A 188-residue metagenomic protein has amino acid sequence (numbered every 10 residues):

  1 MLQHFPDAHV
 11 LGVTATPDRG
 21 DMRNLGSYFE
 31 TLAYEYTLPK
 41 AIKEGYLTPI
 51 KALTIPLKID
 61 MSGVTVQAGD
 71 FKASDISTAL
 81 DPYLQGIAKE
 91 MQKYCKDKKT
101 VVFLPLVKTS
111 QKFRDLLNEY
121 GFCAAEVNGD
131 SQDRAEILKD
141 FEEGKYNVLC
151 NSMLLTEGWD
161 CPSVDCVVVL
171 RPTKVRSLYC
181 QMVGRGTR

Functional and structural regions predicted by a protein language model:
M1-L53: Post-DEXD/H (motif II) to motif III coupling segment of the RecA-like Helicase ATP-binding lobe
P6-H9, T31, L47-I50, Y120-C123 (+2 more regions): Short glycine-/polar-rich loops that comprise or flank the Walker A/P-loop and associated switch/sensor motifs
D7, K96-D97, K145-Y146: Short, high-confidence coil segments that cap the C-terminus of an alpha-helix and link into the following beta-strand
V13-P17, L106, S152-L154, L170: A short beta-strand-to-loop transition that corresponds to the Sensor-1 phosphate-sensing loop of AAA+ P-loop ATPases
L32-L104: Conserved interdomain linker/interface between the two RecA-like ATPase lobes of SF2 helicase motors
E35, D81-Q85, S152, C161 (+1 more regions): Amphipathic alpha-helical transducer elements in NTP-driven molecular machines
V101, S110-E157: Conserved helicase ATPase core of P-loop NTP-dependent helicases/translocases
K174-R188: Conserved SF2 helicase motif VI
